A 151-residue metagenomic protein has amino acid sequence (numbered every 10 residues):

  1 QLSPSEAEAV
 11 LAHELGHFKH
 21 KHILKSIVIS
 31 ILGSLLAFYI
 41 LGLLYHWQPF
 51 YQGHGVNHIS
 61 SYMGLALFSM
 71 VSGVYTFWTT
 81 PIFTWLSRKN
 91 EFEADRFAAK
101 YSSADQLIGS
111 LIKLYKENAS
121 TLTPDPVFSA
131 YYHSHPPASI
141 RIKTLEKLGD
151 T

Functional and structural regions predicted by a protein language model:
Q1-I59, W78-T151: Polar-ligand-bearing catalytic/cofactor-coordination segments of membrane-embedded or membrane-tethered inner-membrane
N57-M70: Hydrophobic alpha-helical transmembrane segments
S69-P81: Hydrophobic alpha-helical transmembrane segments of polytopic membrane proteins
